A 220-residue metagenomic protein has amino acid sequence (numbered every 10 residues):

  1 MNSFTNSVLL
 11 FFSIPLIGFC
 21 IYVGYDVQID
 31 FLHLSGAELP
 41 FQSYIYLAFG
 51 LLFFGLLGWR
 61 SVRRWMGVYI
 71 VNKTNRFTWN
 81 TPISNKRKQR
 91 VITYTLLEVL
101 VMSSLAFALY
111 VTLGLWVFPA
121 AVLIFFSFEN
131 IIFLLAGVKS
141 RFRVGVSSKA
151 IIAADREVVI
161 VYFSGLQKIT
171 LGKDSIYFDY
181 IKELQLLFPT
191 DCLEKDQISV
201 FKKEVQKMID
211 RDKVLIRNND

Functional and structural regions predicted by a protein language model:
M1-R141, N219-D220: Eukaryotic intrinsically disordered, low-complexity regulatory linkers and tails enriched in Ser/Thr/Pro
Y44, A48, I152, L187-D191: Residues at structural and domain junctions
W79-T81, A153, I176-D179: Generic recognition of long tandem-repeat/solenoid scaffolds
I92-L97, V158-L193: Acidic, Ser/Thr-rich low-complexity segments on the non-lumenal side of membrane proteins
V122, E129, V144-S147, D179 (+1 more regions): A generic structural signal for ordered alpha-helices
S127-I160, K168: Conserved beta-hairpin
F188-D220: A membrane-cytosol interface segment of integral membrane proteins
